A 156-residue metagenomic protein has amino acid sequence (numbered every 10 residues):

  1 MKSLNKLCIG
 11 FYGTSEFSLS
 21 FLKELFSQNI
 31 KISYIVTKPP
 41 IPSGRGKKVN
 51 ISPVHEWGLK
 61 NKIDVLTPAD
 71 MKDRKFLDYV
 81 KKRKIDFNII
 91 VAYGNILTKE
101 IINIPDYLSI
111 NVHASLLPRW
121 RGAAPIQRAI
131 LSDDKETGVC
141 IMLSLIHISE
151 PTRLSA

Functional and structural regions predicted by a protein language model:
M1-S149, R153: One-carbon transfer enzymes
